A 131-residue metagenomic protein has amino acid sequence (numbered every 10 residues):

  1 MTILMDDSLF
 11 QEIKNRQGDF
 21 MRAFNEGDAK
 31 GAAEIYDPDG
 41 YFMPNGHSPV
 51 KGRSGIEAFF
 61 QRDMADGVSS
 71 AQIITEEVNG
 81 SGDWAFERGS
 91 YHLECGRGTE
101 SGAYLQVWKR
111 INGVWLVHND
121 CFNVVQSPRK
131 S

Functional and structural regions predicted by a protein language model:
T2-E34, Y41-S131: A beta-strand edge to alpha-helix "cap/lid" segment located at domain peripheries
